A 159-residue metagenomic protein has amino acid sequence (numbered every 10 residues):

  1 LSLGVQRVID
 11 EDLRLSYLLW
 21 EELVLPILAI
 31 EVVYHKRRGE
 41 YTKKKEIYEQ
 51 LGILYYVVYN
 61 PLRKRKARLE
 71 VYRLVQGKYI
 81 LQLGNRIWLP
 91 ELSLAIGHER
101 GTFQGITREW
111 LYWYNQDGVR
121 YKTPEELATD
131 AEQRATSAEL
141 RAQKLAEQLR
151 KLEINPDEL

Functional and structural regions predicted by a protein language model:
L1-L51, P61-L159: C-terminal interaction segment
L54: Short acidic/polar active-site loop segments enriched in Thr and Asp
V58: Short beta-strand and adjacent tight-turn residues that come in two discontinuous sequence segments and form the edges
